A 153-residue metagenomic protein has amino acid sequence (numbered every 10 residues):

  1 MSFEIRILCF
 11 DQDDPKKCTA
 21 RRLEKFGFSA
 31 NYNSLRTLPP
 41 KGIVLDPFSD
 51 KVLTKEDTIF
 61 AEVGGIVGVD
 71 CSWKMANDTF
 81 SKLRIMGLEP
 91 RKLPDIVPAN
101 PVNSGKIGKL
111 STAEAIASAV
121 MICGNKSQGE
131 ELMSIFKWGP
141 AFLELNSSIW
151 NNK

Functional and structural regions predicted by a protein language model:
M1-V63, W73-M75, L83-G87, L93: N-terminal, charge-rich interaction modules
K82-K153: C-terminal folded domains that constitute the principal catalytic or ligand-binding module of multi-domain proteins
